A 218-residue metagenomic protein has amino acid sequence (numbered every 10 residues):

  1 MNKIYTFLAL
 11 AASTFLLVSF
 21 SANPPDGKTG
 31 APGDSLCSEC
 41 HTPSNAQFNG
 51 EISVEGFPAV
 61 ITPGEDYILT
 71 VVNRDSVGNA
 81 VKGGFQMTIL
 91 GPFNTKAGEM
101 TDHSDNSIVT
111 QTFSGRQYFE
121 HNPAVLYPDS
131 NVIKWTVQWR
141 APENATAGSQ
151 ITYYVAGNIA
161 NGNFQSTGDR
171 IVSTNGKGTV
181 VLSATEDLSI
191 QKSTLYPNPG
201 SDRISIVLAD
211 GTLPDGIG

Functional and structural regions predicted by a protein language model:
M1-N23: Sec-dependent, cleavable N-terminal signal peptides
L8, I61, D202-R203: A broad, structure-centric signal for solvent-exposed, well-ordered loop/edge residues that line or flank functional
A9-L10, Q47, L188-S189: A generic structural signal for short, non-catalytic loop/turn and secondary-structure boundary residues
A11, S21-A22, E55, T194-Y196 (+1 more regions): Compositionally biased, intrinsically disordered/low-complexity regions enriched for serine, proline and threonine
A11-T14, E143, E186, D202: Short stretches within intrinsically disordered, low-complexity N-terminal or propeptide regions
F15-R140, N144-V181: Sequence context surrounding c-type heme c attachment/ligation sites in exported
K177-Q191: Low-complexity, Pro/Thr/Ser/Gly/Ala-rich linker/spacer regions in secreted, extracellular modular proteins
D187-G218: C-terminal outer-membrane/trafficking sorting elements
